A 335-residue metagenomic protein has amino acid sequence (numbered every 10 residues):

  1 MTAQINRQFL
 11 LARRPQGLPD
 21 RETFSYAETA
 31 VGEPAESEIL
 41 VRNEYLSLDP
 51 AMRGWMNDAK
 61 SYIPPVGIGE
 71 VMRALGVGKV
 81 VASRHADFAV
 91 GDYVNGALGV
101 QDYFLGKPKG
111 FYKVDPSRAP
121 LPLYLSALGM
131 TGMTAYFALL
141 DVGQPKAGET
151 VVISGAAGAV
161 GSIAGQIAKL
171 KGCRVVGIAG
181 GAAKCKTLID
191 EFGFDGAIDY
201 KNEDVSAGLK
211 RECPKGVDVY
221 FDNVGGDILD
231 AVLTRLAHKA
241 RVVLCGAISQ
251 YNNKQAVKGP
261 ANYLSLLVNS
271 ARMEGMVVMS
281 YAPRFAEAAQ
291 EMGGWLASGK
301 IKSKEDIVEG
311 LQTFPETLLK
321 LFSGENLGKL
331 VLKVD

Functional and structural regions predicted by a protein language model:
T2-Q4, A282-D335: C-terminal hydrophobic helical "lid"/dimerization subdomain of Rossmann-like NAD(P)H-dependent oxidoreductases
V31-L48, M56-V100: Glycine-rich beta-strand-centered segment in the early N-terminal region that forms part of a ligand/cofactor-binding
M72-K79, A89-G155, K300: NAD(P)H dinucleotide-binding glycine-rich loop of Rossmann-like/cofactor-binding domains, especially the beta1-alpha1
N95, V152, I198, Y220-F221: N-terminal Rossmann-like NAD(P) cofactor-binding module of classical short-chain dehydrogenase/reductase
D102, G180-L188, V257-Y263: Short, glycine/polar-rich helix-capping loops at beta-to-alpha or helix-loop-helix junctions that flank or form
L125-E203: Mid-domain Rossmann-like dinucleotide-binding core that forms the NAD(H)/NADP(H) cofactor-binding site
D204-P214: Short amphipathic alpha-helix with an adjacent loop that forms part of the alpha/beta core around
D227-I301, V334-D335: Glycine-rich phosphate-binding loop and adjacent beta-alpha segment of Rossmann(oid) nucleotide-cofactor-binding
